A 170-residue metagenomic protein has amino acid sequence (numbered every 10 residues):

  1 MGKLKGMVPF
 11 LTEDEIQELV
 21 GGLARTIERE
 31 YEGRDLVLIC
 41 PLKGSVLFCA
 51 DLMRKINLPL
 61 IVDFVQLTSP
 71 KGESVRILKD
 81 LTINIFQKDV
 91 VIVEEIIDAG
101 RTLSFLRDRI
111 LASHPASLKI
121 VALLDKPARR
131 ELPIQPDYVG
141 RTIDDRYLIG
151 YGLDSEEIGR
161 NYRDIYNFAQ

Functional and structural regions predicted by a protein language model:
M1-Q170: PRPP-associated nucleotide enzymes
